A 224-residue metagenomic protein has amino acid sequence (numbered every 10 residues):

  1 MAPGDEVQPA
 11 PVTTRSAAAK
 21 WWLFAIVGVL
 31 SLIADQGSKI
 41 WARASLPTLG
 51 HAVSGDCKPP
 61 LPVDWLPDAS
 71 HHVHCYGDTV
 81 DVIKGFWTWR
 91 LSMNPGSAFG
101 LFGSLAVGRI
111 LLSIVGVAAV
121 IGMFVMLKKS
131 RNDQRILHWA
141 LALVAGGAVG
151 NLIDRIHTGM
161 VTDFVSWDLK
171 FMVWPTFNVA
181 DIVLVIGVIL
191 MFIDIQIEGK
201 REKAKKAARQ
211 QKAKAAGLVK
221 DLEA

Functional and structural regions predicted by a protein language model:
M1-A224: Alpha-helical transmembrane bundles and membrane-interface segments of multipass inner-membrane proteins
